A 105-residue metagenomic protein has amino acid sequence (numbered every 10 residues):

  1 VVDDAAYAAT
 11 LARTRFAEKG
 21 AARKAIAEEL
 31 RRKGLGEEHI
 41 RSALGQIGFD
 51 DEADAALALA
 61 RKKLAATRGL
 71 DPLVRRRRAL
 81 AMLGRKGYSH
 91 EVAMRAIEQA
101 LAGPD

Functional and structural regions predicted by a protein language model:
V1-D105: An alpha-helical, amphipathic repeat domain used for nucleic-acid recognition, typified by the mTERF helical solenoid
